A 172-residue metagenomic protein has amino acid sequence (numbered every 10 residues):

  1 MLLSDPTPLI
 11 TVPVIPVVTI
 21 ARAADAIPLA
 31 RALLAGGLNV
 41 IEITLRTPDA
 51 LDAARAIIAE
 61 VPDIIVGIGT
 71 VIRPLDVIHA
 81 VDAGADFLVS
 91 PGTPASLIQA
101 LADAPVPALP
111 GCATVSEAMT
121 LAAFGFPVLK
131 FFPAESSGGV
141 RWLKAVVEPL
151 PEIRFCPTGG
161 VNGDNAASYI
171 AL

Functional and structural regions predicted by a protein language model:
M1-D86, T93, D103, E152 (+2 more regions): Conserved N-terminal beta1-alpha1 strand-loop-helix module at the mouth
D49, I72-A171: Conserved anion-binding
